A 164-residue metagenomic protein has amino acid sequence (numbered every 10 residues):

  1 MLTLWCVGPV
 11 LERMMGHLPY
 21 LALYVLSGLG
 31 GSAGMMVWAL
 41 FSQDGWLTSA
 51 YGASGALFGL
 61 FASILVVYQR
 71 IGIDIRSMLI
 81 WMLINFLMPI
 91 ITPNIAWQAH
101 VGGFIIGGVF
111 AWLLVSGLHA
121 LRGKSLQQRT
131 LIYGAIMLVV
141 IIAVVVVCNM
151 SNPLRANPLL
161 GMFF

Functional and structural regions predicted by a protein language model:
M1-V67, G102: Transmembrane helix-loop-helix
W5, S63, W81-P89, V140-V145: Alpha-helical transmembrane segments of multi-pass membrane proteins
V10, L65-R70, F110-H119: Structural signal for the C-terminal ends of transmembrane alpha-helices and the immediately following loop
E12-G16, Y68-I73, A120-Q128: Membrane-interface helix-boundary motifs at transmembrane edges
P19-Y20, D74-M78: Membrane-interfacial loop-to-transmembrane alpha-helix junctions, especially the N-terminal start
Y24-S27, S77-F86, M137: Central hydrophobic cores of alpha-helical transmembrane segments in multi-pass integral membrane proteins
I90-F164: C-terminal transmembrane module of polytopic alpha-helical membrane proteins
